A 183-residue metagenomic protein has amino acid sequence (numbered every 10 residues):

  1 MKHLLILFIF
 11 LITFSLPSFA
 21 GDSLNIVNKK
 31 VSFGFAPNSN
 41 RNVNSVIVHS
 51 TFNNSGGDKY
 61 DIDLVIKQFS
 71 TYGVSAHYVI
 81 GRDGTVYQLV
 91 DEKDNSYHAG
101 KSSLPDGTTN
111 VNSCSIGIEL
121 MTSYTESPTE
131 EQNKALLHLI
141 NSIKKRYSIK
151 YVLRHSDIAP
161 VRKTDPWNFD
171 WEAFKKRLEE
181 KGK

Functional and structural regions predicted by a protein language model:
L4-F14: Sec-dependent N-terminal signal peptides
F10, N112-L120: Glycine-rich, often proline-containing surface loops adjacent to acidic residues and nearby aromatics that form
S18-T108: N-terminal catalytic cores of peptidoglycan-degrading enzymes
G21-N25, N40, S123-K183: Basic/polar, cationic surfaces and motifs that engage anionic cell-wall and phosphate/carboxylate ligands
S45, S115-G117, Y151: Structural preference for beta-strand elements that scaffold enzyme active sites
T51-F52, E119-T125: Cell-envelope and extracellular/periplasmic
